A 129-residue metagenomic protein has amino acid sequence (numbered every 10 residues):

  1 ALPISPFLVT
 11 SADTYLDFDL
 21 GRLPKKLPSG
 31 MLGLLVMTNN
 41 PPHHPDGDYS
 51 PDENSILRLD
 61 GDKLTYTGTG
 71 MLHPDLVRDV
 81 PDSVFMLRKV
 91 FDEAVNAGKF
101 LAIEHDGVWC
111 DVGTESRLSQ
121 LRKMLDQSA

Functional and structural regions predicted by a protein language model:
P6, L32-G33: Short, Asp-centered acidic motifs that coordinate Mg2+ and/or phosphate in catalytic or ligand-binding sites
F7-L8, Y15, L20-P28, N40-H43 (+1 more regions): Catalytic-core segments of class I nucleotidyltransferases/pyrophosphorylases that form NMP-activated intermediates
V9-S11, L35: Short catalytic-loop micro-motif centered on adjacent basic/acidic residues
G33-L34, F100: Hydrophobic/aromatic residues located in beta-strands of well-ordered beta-sheets within soluble catalytic
L34-D48: Short beta-strand-to-loop element that shapes/binds the nucleotide-sugar donor at the catalytic cleft/hinge
S50-S55: Short acidic-glycine loop/turn motifs at beta-strand connectors
